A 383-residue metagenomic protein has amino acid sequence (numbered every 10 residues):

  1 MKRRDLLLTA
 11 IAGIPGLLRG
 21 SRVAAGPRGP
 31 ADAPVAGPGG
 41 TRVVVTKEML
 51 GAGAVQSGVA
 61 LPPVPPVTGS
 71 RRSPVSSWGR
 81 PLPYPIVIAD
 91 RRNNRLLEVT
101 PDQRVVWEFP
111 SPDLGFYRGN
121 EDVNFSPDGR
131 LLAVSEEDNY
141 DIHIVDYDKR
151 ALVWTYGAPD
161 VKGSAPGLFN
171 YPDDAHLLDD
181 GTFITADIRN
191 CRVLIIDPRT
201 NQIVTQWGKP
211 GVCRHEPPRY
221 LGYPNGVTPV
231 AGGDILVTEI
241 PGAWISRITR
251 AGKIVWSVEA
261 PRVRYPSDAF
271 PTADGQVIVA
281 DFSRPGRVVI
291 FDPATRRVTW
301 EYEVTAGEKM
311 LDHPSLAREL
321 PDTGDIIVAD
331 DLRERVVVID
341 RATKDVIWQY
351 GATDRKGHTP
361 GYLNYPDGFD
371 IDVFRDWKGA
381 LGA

Functional and structural regions predicted by a protein language model:
D5-V23: N-terminal export signals
G29-A383: Histidine-/acidic-rich catalytic cores in large beta-rich domains
